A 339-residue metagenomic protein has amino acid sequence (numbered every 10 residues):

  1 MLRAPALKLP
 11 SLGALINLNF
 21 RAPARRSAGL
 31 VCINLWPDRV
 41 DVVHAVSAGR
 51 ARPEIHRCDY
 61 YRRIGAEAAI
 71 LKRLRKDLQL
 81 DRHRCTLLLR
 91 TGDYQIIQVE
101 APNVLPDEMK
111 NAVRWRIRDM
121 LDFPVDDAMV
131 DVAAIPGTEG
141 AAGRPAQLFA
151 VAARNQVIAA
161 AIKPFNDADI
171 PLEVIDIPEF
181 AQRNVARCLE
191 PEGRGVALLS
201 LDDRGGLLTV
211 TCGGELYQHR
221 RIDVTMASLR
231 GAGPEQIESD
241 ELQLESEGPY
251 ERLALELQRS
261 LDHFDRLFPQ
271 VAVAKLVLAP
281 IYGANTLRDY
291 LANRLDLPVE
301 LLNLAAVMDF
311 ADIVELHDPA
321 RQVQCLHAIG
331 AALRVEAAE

Functional and structural regions predicted by a protein language model:
M1-E339: Hydrophobic/aromatic-enriched cytosolic interaction surfaces used to assemble or bind macromolecules
